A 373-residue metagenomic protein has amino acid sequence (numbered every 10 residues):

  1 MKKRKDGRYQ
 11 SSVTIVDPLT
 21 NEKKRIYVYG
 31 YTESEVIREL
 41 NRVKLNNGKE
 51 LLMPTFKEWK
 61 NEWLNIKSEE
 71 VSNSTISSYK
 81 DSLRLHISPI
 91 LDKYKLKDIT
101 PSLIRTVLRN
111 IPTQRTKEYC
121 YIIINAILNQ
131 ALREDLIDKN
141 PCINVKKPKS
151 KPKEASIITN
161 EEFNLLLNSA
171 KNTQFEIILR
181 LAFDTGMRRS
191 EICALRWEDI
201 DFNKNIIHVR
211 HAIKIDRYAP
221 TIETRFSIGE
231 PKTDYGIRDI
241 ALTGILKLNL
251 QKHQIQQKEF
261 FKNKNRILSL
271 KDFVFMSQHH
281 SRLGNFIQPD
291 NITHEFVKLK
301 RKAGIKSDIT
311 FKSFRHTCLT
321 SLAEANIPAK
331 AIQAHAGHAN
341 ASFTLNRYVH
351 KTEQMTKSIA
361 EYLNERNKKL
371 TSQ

Functional and structural regions predicted by a protein language model:
R4-Q10, I15-S102, K258-L270, E353: N-terminal DNA-binding module of tyrosine recombinases/phage integrases
Y9-T14, I207-V209, L242: Short beta-strand motif preference
I26-V28, N65-L136, P152, L283-N291 (+1 more regions): N-terminal core-binding DNA-recognition domain of tyrosine site-specific recombinases/integrases
E33, H208, R217-Y218, I228-K252 (+1 more regions): C-terminal catalytic core of Y-nucleophile DNA break-rejoin enzymes
Q114, E118, R133, I137-K139 (+5 more regions): Basic, Lys/Arg- and aromatic-enriched nucleic-acid-binding interface segment
R115, R133, R180, D184 (+7 more regions): C-terminal catalytic core of tyrosine-transesterase DNA break-rejoin enzymes
K149, I213, A336-Y362: Catalytic-site neighborhood detector that most strongly recognizes the C-terminal catalytic loop/helix of tyrosine
K204, I215-R217, E223-I237, G244-L246 (+1 more regions): C-terminal secondary-structure termini that scaffold catalytic or DNA-interacting sites
